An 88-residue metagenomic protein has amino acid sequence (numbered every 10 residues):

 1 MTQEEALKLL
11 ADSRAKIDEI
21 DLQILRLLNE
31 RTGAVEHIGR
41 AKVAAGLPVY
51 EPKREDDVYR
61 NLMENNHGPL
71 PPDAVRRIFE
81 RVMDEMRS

Functional and structural regions predicted by a protein language model:
M1-S88: Domain-level signature for soluble enzymes in the chorismate/prephenate branch of the shikimate pathway
